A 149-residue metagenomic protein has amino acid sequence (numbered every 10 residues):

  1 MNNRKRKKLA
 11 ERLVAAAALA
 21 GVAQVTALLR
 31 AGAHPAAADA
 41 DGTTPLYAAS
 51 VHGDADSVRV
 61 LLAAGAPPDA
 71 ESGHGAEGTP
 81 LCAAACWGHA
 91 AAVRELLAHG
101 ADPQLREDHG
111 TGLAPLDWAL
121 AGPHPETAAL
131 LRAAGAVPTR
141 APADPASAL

Functional and structural regions predicted by a protein language model:
M1-A31, A40, R59, A63 (+1 more regions): Intrinsically disordered, low-complexity regulatory segments in ankyrin-centric signaling systems
R6-A15, A38-P45, E71-P80, R106-P115 (+1 more regions): Ankyrin-repeat boundary/"N-cap" motif
A15-G21, A48-D54, A83-H89, W118-H124: Ankyrin repeat A-helix N-terminal signature
Q24, D56-S57, A91-A92, E126-T127: Conserved ankyrin/ankyrin-like repeat signature
T26-H34, R59-P67, R94-D102, L130-V137: Ankyrin repeat domain, specifically the short helix-to-loop turn at the C-terminus of the second helix of each repeat
Y47-R59, A63, P67-H74, G78 (+1 more regions): Alpha-helical adaptor scaffolds
G75-G122: Ankyrin-repeat and related helical/solenoid repeat scaffolds used for protein-protein interactions
T111-A146: Leucine-rich solenoid repeat scaffolds
